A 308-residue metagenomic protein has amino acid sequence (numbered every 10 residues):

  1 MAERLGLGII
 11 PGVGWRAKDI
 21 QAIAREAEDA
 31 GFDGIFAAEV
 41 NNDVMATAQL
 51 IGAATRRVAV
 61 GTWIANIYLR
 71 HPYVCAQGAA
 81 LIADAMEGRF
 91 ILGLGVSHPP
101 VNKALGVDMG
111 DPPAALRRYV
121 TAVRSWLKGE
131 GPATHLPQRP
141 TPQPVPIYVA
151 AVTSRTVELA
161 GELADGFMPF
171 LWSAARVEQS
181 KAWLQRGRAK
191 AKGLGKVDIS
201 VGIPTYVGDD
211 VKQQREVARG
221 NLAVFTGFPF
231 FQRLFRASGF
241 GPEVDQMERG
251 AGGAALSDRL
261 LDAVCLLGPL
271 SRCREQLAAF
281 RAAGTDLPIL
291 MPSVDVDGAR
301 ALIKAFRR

Functional and structural regions predicted by a protein language model:
M1-R308: Active-site-adjacent structural elements that line small-molecule/cofactor binding pockets in enzymes
